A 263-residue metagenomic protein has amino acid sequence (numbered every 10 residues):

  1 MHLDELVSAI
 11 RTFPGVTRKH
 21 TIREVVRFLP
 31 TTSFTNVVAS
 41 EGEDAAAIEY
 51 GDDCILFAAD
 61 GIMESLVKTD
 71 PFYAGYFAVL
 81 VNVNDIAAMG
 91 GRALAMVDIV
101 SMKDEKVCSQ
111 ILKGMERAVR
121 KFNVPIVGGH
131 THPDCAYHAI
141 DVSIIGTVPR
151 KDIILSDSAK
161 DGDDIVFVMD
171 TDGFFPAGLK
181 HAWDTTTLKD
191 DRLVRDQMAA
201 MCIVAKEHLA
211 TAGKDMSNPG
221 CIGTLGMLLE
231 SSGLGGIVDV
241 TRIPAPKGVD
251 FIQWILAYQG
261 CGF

Functional and structural regions predicted by a protein language model:
M1-F263: Helix-biased detector of long, well-ordered alpha-helical tracts
